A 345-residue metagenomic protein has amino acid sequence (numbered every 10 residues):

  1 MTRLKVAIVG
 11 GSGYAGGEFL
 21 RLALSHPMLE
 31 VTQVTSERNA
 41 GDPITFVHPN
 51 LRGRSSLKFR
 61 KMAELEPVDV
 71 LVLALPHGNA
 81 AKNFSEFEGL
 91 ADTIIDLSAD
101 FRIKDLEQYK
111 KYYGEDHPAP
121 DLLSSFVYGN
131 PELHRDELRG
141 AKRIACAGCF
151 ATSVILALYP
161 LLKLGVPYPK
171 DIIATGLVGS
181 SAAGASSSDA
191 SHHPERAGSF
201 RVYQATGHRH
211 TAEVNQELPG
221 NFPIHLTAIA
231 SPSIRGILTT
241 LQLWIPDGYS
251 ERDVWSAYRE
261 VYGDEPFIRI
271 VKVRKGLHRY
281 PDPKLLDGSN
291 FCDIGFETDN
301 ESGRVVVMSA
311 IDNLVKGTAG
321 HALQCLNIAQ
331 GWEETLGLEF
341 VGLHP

Functional and structural regions predicted by a protein language model:
M1-R196, R201-A205, E297-N300, L338-P345: N-terminal Rossmann-like NAD(P) cofactor-binding subdomain of oxidoreductases, focused on the glycine-rich
Y14, S125, C149-L156, A205-A212 (+4 more regions): Conserved active-site and cofactor/substrate-binding residues in soluble primary-metabolism enzymes
E18, L22, L156, P160 (+3 more regions): Alpha-helical scaffold segments in soluble metabolic enzymes
H26, N221, D264-E265: Acidic-histidine catalytic/liganding microenvironments
A141, G236-T240, R304-V306: Short, solvent-exposed beta-strand edge segments and adjacent coil->beta transition regions
V202-T206, I229-P232, D282-L286: Short Gly/Pro-enriched turn/cap motifs at secondary-structure boundaries
G207-I234, L238-T240: Oxyanion-binding "anion nests"
Q242-P345: C-terminal active-site/capping subdomain that shapes the small-molecule cofactor and substrate pocket of enzyme
